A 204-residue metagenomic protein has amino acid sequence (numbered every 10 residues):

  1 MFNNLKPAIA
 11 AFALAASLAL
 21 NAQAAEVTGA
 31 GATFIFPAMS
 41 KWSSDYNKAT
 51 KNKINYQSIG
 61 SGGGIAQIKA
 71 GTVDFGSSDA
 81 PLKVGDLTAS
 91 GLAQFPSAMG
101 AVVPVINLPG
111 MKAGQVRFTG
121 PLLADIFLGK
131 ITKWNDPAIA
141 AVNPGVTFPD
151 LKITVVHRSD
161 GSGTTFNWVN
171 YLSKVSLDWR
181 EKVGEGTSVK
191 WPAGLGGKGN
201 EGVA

Functional and structural regions predicted by a protein language model:
L5-A22: Hydrophobic helical h-region of N-terminal Sec-dependent signal peptides in bacterial secretory/periplasmic proteins
A24-A204: Flexible loop/hinge segments at secondary-structure junctions
